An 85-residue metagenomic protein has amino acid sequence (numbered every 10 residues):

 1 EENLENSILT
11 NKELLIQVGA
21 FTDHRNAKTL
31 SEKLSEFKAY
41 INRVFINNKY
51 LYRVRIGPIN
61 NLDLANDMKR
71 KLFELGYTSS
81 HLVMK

Functional and structural regions predicted by a protein language model:
L4-N11, T22-K85: Extracytoplasmic
G19: Conserved beta3-strand ATP-binding lysine motif
